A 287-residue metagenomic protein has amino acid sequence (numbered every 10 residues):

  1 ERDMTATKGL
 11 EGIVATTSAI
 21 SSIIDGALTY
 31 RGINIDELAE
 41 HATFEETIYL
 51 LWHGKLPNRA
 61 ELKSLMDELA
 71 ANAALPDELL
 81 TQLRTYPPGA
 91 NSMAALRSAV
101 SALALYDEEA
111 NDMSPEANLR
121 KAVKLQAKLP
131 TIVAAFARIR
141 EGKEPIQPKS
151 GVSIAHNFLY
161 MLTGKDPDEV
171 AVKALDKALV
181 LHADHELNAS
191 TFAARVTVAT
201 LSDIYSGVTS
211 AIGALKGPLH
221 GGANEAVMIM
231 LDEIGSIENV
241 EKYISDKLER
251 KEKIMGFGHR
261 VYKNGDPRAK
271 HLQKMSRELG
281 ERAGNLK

Functional and structural regions predicted by a protein language model:
R2-K287: Hydrophobic alpha-helical bundle cores within soluble ligand-binding/oligomerization subdomains
